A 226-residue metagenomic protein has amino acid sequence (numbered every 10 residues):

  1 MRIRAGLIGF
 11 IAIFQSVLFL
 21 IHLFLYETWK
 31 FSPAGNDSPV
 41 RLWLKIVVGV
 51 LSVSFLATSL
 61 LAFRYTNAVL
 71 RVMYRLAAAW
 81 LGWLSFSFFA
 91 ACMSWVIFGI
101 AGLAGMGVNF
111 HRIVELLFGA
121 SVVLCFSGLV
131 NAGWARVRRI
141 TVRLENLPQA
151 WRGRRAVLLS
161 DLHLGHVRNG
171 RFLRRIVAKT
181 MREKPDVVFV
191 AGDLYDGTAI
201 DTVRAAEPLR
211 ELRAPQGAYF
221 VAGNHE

Functional and structural regions predicted by a protein language model:
M1-G133: Non-catalytic terminal accessory segments
R2-G6, V72-M73, E115-L116, W151-R155 (+2 more regions): Short amphipathic alpha-helical segments, especially helix-boundary/capping motifs
I11, L117, D161-L162, A218-A222: A short, structure-level motif marking secondary-structure boundaries and short turns
H22, H163, N224-H225: Histidine-centered active-site/metal-ligand motif
L70-G82, G102, M106-G107, L147 (+1 more regions): Core catalytic region of metal-dependent phosphoesterases/phosphodiesterases, especially metallo-beta-lactamase-like
F86, N169, D196: Short, electropositive, low-hydrophobicity segments enriched in small/polar residues
L129-A191, D201: Membrane-interface segments at or immediately adjacent to transmembrane helices that form the boundary between
